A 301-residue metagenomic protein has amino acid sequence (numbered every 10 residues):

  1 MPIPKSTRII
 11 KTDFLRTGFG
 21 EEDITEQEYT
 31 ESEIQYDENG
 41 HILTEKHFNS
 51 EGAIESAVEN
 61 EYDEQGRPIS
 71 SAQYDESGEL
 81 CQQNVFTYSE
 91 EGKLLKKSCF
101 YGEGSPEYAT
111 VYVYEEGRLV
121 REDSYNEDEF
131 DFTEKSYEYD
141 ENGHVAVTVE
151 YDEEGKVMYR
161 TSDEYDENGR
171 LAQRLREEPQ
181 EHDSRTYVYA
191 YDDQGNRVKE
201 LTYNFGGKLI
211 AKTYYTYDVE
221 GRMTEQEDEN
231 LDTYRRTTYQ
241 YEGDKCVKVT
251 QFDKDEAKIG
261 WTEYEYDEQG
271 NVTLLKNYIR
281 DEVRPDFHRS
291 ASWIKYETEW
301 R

Functional and structural regions predicted by a protein language model:
M1-R301: Buried hydrophobic residues that stabilize the cores of well-folded domains
